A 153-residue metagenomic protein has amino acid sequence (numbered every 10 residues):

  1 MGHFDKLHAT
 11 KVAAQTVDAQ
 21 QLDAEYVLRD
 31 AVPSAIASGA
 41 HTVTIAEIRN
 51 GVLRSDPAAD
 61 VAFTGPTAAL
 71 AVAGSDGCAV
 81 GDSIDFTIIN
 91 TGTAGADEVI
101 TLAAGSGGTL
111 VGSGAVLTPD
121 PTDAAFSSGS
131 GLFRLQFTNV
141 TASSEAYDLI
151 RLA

Functional and structural regions predicted by a protein language model:
M1-H3: Sec-dependent, cleavable N-terminal signal peptides
L7-H8, A13-S106, L110-G114, A124 (+1 more regions): Exposed extracellular interaction/assembly regions and N-terminal maturation sites
P119-S128: Short proline/glycine- and polar residue-rich coil/turn motifs
S128-T138: Low-complexity, intrinsically disordered Gly/Pro/Thr-rich segments
